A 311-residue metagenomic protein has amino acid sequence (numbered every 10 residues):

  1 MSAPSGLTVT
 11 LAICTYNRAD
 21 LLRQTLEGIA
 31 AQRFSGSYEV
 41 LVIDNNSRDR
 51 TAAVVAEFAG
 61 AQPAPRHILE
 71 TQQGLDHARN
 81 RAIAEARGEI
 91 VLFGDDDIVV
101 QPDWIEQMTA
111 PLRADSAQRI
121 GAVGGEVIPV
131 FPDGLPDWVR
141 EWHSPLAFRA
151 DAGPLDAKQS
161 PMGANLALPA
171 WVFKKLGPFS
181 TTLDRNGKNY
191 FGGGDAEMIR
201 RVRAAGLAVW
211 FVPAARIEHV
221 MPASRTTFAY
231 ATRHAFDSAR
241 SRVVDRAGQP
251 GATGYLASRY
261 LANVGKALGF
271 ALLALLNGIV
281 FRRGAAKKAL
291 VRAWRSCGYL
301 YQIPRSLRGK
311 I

Functional and structural regions predicted by a protein language model:
R18-A31: Short, well-formed alpha-helical segments that are part of the catalytic scaffolds of diverse glycosyltransferases
G28, D44-A53, I98: A conserved acidic beta->alpha catalytic loop
E70-A86: Glycine-rich, basic loop-to-helix element that forms the pyrophosphate-binding segment of sugar-nucleotide handling
V91: Short aromatic/hydrophobic "clamp" motif used to bind/position activated sugar donors
D103-D137: Conserved donor NDP-sugar-binding/catalytic core segment of glycosyltransferases
G125, R140-Q159: Short, flexible, basic/aromatic active-site loop/helix in glycosyltransferases
N165-L176, L183-A215: A short, conserved alpha-helix in the catalytic core of glycosyltransferases
R233-R240, Q249-I311: Non-catalytic, C-terminal membrane-associated alpha-helical segments of glycosyltransferases
